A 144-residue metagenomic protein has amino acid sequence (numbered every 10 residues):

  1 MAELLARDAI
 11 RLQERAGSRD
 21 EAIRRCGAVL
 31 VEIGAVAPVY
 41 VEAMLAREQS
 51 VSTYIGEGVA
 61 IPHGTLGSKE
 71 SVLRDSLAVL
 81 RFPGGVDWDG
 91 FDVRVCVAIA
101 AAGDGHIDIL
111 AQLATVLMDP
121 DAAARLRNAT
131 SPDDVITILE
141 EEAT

Functional and structural regions predicted by a protein language model:
M1-T144: Cytosolic covalent-transfer regions centered on His/Cys nucleophiles that carry phosphoryl or persulfide groups
